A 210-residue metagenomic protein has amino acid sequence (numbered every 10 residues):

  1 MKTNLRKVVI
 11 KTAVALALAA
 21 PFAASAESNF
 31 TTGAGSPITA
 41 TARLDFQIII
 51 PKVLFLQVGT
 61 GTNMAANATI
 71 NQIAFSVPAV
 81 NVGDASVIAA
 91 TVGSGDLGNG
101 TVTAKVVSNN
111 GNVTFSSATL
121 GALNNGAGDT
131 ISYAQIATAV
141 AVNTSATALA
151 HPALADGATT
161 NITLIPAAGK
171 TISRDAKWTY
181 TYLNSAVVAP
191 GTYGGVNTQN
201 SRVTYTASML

Functional and structural regions predicted by a protein language model:
M1-A26: Gram-negative bacterial Sec-dependent N-terminal signal peptides
A26-P152, T160-L210: N-terminal small/polar-rich segments of proteins
